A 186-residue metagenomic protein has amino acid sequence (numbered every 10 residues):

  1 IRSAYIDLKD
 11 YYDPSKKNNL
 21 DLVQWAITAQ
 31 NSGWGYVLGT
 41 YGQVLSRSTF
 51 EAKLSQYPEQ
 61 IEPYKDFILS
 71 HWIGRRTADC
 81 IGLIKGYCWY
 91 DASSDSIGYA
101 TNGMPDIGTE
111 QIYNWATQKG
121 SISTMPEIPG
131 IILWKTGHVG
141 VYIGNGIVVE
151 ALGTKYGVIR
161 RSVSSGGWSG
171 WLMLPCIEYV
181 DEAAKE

Functional and structural regions predicted by a protein language model:
I1-I97, T136-H138, V149-T154, E186: N-terminal capping segments
D91-P105, P175-E178: Short, well-structured beta-strand/strand-turn elements
I112-Q118: Structured alpha/beta interaction-core segments
S121-T124: Surface-exposed ligand/attachment interfaces on beta-rich extracellular proteins
I128-I131: Loop/turn positions that initiate beta-strands
V139-I143: A conserved glycine-rich beta-strand in the N-terminal activation segment of trypsin-fold
G146-E150, T154-W171: Active-site signature of cysteine proteases
S164-E186: Low-complexity, Gly/Ser/Thr/Pro-rich intrinsically disordered linker/tail segments
